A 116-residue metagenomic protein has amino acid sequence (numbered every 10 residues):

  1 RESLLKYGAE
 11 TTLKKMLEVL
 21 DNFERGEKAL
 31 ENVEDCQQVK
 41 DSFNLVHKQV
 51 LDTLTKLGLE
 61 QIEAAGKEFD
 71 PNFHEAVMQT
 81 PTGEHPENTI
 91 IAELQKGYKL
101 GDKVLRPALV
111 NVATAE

Functional and structural regions predicted by a protein language model:
R1-D21: Charge-rich, N-proximal long alpha-helical rod segments
N22-E116: Structured alpha/beta interaction-core segments
